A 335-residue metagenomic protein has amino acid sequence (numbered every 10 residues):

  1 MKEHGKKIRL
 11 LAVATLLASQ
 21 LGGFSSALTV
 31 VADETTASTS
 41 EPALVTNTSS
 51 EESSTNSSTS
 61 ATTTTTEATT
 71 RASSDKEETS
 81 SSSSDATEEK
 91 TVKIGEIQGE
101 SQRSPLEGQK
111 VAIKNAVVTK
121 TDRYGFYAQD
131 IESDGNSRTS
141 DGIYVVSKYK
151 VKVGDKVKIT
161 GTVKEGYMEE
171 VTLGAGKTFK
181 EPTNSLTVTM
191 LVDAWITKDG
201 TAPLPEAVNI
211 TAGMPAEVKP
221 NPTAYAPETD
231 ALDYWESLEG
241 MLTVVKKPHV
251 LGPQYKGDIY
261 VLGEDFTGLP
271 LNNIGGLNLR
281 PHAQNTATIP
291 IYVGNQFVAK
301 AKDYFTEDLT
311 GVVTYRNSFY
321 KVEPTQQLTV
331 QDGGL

Functional and structural regions predicted by a protein language model:
M1-D33: Bacterial Sec-dependent N-terminal signal peptides
E3, T48, S57, E77 (+3 more regions): N-terminal cationic leader/targeting segments used for protein routing and processing
L11, T48, I97-E100: Compositionally biased, intrinsically disordered low-complexity segments
S26-G95, E107-G108: Low-complexity, acidic Ser/Thr/Pro-rich repeat tracts that form intrinsically disordered stalk/linker regions of very
S84-L335: Extended non-catalytic accessory segments flanking core domains
